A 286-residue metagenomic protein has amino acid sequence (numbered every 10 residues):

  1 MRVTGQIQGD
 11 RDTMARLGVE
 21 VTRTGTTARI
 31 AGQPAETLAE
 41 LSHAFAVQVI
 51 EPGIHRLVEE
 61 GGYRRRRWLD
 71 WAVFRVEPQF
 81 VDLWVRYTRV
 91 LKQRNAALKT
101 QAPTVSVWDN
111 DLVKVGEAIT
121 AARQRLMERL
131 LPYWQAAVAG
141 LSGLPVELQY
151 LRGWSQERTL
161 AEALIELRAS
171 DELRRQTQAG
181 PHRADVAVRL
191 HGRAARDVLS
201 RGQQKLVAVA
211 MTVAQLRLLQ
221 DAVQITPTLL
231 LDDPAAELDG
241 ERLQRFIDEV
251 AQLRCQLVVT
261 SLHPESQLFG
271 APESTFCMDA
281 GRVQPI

Functional and structural regions predicted by a protein language model:
M1-R64, W68-F80, E128-L131, Q135-A136 (+1 more regions): Nucleotide-state sensing region of NTPase/ATPase domains
P52, M278-A280: Active-site donor-binding loop signature of nucleotide-sugar glycosyltransferases
R56-V58, Y63-S106, N110: Long, charged N-terminal accessory/stalk domains
P103-K114, A118-T228, E237-Q256, E265-G270 (+1 more regions): Conserved NTPase motor "head" modules and their coupling/switch loops across ABC/AAA+ ATPases, GTPases, and GHKL ATPases
D232-P234: Walker B catalytic acidic pair
T260: Conserved D-loop beta-strand region of ABC ATPase nucleotide-binding domains
E273-F276: Conserved short hydrophobic beta-strand within the ABC ATPase nucleotide-binding domain
